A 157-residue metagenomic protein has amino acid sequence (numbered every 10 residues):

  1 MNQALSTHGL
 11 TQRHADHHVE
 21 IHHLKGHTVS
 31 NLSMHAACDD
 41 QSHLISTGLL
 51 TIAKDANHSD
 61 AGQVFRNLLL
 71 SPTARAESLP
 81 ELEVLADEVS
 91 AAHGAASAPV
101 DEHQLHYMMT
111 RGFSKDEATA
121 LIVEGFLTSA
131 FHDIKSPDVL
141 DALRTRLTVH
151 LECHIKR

Functional and structural regions predicted by a protein language model:
M1-F113, L127-S136, L140-R157: Conserved beta-strand/loop scaffold segments within soluble protein domains that form the structured core and edges
